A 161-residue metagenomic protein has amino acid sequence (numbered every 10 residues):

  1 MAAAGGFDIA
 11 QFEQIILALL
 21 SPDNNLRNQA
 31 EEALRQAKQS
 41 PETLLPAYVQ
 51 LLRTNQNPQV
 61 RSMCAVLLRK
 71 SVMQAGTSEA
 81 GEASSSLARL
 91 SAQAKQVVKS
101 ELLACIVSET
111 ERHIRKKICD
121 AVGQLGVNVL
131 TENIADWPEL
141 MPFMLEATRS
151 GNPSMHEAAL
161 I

Functional and structural regions predicted by a protein language model:
M1-I161: Karyopherin-beta/Importin-beta family HEAT-repeat alpha-solenoid scaffold
